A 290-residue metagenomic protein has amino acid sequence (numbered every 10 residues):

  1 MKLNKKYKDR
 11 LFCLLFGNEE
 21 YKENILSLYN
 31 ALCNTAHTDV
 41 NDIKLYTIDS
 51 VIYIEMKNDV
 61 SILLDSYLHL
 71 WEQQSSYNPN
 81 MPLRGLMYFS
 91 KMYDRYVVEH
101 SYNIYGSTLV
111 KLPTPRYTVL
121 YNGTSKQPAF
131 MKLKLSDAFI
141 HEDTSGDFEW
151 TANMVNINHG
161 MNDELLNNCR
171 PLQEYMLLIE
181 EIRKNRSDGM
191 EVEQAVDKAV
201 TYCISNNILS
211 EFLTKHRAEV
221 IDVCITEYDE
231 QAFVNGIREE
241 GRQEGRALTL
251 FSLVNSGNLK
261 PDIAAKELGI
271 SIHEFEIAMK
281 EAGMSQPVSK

Functional and structural regions predicted by a protein language model:
M1-K290: Elongated, amphipathic alpha-helical interaction scaffolds
